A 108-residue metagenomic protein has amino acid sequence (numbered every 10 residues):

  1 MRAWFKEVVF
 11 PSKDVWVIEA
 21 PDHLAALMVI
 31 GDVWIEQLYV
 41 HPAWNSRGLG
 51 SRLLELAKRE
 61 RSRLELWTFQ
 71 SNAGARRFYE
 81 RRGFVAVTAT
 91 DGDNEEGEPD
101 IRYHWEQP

Functional and structural regions predicted by a protein language model:
M1-V15: Active-site rim helix/loop that mediates acceptor-substrate recognition in acyltransferases
D14-V17, I101: Hydrophobic beta-strand residues of extracellular immunoglobulin-like
V17, D22-Y39: Conserved beta-strand in the GNAT
H41-A43, R47, Q70-S71: Active-site acidic-Proline motif in GNAT/NAT acetyltransferases
S46-R59, R77-R81: Conserved acetyl-CoA-binding loop-helix of GNAT-fold acetyltransferases
G50-L54, S71-A75, D91-P99: Short glycine/proline-centered loop/turn elements that form peptide/ligand docking sites
R59-S71: Conserved GNAT acetyl-CoA-binding A-motif
E80-T88: Conserved acetyl-CoA-binding loop of GNAT-fold acetyltransferases
